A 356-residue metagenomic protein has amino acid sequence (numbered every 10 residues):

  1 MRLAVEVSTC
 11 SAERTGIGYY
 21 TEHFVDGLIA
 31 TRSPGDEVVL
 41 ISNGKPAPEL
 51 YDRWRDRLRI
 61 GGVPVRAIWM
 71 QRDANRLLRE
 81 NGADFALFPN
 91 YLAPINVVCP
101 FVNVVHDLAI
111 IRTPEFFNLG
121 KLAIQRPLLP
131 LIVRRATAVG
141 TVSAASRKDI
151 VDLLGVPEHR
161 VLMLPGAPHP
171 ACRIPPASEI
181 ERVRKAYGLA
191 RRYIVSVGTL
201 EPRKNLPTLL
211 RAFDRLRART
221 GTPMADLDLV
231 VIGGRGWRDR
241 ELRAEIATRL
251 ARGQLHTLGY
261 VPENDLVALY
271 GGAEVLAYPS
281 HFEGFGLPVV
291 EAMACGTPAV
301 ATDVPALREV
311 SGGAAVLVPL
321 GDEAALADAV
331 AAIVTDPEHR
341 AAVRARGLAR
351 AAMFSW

Functional and structural regions predicted by a protein language model:
M1-W356: Carbohydrate transferase catalytic cores enriched for Leloir-type hexosyltransferases
